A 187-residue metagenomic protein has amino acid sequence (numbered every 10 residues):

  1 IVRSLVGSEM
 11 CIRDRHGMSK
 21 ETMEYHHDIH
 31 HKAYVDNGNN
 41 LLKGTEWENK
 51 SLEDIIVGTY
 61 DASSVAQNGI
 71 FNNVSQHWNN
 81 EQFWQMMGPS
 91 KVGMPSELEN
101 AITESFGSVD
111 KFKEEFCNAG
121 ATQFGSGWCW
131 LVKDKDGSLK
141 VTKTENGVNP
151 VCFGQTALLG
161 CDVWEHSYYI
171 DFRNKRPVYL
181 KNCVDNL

Functional and structural regions predicted by a protein language model:
I1-G7, C11-I12: Single conserved hydrophobic/aromatic residue that forms the stacking wall/gate of nucleotide- or nucleobase-binding
H16-H30, L52-W78, N146-V148, F153-D162: Alpha-helical scaffold segments that form or flank carboxylate-/histidine-based iron centers
M18, G44-N49, D61-K133: All-alpha RGS (Regulator of G-protein Signaling) helical domain and cognate RGS-like helical scaffolds
Y34, N79, F83-W84, E165-Y168: Hydrophobic side chains within alpha-helical segments
V35, N49-E53, P95, E99 (+3 more regions): Alpha-helix initiation and N-capping motif
D36, N40: Aromatic-residue-lined binding/catalytic grooves and analogous aromatic/hydrophobic interfacial grooves in multimeric
N118-L187: An amphipathic alpha-helical core segment
